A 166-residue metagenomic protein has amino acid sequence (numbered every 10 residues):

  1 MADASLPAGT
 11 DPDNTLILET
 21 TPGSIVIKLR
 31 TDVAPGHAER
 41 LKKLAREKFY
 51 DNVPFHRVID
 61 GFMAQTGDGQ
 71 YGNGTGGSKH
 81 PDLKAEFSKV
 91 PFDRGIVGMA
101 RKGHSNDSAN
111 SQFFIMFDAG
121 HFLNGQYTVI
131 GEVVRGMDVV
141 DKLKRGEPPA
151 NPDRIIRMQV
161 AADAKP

Functional and structural regions predicted by a protein language model:
M1-P166: Cyclophilin-like peptidyl-prolyl cis-trans isomerases
